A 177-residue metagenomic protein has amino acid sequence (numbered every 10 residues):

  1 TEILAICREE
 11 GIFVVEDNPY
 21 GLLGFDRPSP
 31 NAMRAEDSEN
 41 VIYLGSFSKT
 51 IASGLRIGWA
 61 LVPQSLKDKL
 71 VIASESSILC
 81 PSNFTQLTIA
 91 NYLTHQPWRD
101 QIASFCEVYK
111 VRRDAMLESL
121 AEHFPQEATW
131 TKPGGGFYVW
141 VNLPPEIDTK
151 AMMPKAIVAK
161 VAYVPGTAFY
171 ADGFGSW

Functional and structural regions predicted by a protein language model:
T1-W177: PLP-dependent class I/II
